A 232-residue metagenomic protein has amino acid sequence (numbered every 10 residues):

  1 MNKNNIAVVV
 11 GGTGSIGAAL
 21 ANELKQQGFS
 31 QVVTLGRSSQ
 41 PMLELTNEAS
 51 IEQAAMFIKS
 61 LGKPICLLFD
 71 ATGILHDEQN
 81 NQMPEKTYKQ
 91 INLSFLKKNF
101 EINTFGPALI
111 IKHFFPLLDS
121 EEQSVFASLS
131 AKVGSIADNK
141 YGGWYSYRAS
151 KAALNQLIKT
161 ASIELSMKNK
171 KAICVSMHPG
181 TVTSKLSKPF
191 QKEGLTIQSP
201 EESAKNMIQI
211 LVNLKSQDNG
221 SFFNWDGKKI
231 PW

Functional and structural regions predicted by a protein language model:
V10, K63-N81, N103, S128 (+1 more regions): Rossmann-fold scaffold of SDR-type NAD(P)-dependent oxidoreductases
V10-K25: N-terminal Rossmann NAD(P)H-binding glycine-rich loop of SDR-like oxidoreductase domains
N22, A108, A152-I163, E201-I208: Conserved active-site helix of classical SDR/Rossmann-fold NAD(P)-dependent CH-OH oxidoreductases
G36-A54: Rossmann-fold cofactor-recognition segment
I51-K63: Conserved amphipathic alpha-helix within the SDR
I74-D77, P84-I102, D119-K168: Catalytic loop of short-chain dehydrogenase/reductase
G106, I110-F114, L118, L157-I158: Hydrophobic positions on the long internal alpha-helix of Rossmann-like NAD(P)-dependent oxidoreductase domains
S176, S184, P189-W232: C-terminal helical subdomain
